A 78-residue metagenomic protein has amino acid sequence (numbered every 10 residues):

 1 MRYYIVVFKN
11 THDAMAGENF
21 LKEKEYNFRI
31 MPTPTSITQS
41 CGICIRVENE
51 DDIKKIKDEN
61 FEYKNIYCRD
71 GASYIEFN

Functional and structural regions predicted by a protein language model:
M1-I5: Extreme N-terminal starter segment of soluble prokaryotic enzymes
F8: Basic (Lys/Arg-enriched) interaction patch that binds polyanionic ligands
T11, Y26-V47: Amphipathic, hydrophobic secondary-structure cores in small proteins
T11-E25: Short amphipathic alpha-helix segments
E18, C41, I56-K57: Short, glycine/acidic-enriched capping/hinge loops at junctions between secondary-structure elements
N19-F20, S36, R69, N78: Conserved, structured core segments of small domains
K24-N27, F61-E62: Short secondary-structure junctions
D51-N78: C-terminal structural segments of small proteins and small subunits
